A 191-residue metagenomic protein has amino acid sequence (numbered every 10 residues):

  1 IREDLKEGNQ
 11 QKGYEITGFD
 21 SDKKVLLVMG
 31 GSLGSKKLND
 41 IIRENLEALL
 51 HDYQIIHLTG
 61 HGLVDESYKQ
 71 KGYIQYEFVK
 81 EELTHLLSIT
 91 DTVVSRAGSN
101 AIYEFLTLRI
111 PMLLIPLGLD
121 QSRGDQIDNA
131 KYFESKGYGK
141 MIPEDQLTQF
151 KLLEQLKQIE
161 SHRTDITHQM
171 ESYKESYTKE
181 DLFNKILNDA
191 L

Functional and structural regions predicted by a protein language model:
I1-E7: Donor nucleotide-sugar binding/catalytic pocket of nucleotide-sugar-dependent glycosyltransferases
G8-T92, I127-K131, I142-F150: Donor-nucleotide binding loops and adjacent catalytic segments primarily of GT-B fold Leloir glycosyltransferases
E15, T164-S176: A short, well-ordered alpha-helix in the C-terminal region of glycosyltransferases
T84, I102-L108, K131: Short alpha-helical segment that forms part of, or immediately flanks, the ligand-binding pocket in carbohydrate-active
S88-Y103, I110-P111: Acidic donor-binding loop of glycosyltransferase active sites
S95, P111-R123: Short hydrophobic beta-strand element within catalytic cores of glycosyltransferases and related nucleotide-activated
K136-T164: C-terminal "capping" alpha-helix adjacent to the active site of nucleotide-linked donor transferases in cell-envelope
Q158, S176-L191: C-terminal alpha-helical cap of glycosyltransferases
